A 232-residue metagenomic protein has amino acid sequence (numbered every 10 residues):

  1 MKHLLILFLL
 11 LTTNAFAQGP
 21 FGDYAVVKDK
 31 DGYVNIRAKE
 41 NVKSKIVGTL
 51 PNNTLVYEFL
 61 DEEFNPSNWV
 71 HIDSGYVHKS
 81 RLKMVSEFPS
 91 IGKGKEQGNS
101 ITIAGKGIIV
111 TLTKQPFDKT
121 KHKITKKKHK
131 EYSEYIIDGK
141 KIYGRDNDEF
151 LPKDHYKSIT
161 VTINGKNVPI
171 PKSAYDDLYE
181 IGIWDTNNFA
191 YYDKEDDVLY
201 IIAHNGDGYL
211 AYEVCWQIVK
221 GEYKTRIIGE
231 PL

Functional and structural regions predicted by a protein language model:
H3-T13: Sec-dependent N-terminal signal peptides
G19-A25, Y33, I46-L82: SH3/SH3-like beta-barrel superfamily modules
E40-K45: Short alpha-helix capping/helix-loop boundary micro-motifs
Y76-K141: Surface-exposed beta-loop interaction hotspot
I108-T113, I142-G144, D197-H204: Short beta-strand elements that form the blades of beta-propeller/WD-repeat-like and other beta-sheet-rich scaffold
I136-W184, N188: Mature extracytoplasmic domains of secretory-pathway proteins
K172-V214: Acidic, glycine-rich flexible loop segments
Q217-L232: Short, low-complexity, Pro/Ser/Thr/Gly-rich segments in the mature regions of secreted, periplasmic
